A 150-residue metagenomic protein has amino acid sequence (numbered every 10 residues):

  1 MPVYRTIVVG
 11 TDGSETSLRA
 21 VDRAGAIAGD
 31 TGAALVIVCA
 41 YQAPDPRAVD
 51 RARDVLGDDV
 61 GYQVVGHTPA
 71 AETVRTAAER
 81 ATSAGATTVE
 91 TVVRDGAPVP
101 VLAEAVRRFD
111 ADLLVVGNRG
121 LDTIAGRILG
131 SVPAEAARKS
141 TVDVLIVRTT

Functional and structural regions predicted by a protein language model:
M1-V3, T16, R75-L114: Structural beta-alpha unit
P2-D58: Small/aliphatic-rich secondary-structure junction motif
V36-V38, E90-R94, L145: General small-molecule cofactor/ligand-binding pocket signal
C39, G117-R119, T149: Short secondary-structure boundary segments
A52-L56, R107-F109, V132-P133: Short, hinge-like loop/turn segments at secondary-structure boundaries
L56-E72: A short acidic, glycine-rich active-site loop that binds or catalyzes chemistry on phosphate/adenosine moieties
L113-E135: Glycine-rich, Arg-bearing micro-motifs that act as flexible, cationic patches
